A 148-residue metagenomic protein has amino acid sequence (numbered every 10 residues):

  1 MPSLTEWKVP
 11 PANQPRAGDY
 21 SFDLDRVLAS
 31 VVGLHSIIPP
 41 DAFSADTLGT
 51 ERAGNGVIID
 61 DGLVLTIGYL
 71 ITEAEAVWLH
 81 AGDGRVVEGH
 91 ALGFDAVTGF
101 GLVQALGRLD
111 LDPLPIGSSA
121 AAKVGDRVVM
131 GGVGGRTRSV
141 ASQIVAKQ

Functional and structural regions predicted by a protein language model:
M1-V57, V64-L70, A76, K123-M130: N-terminal activation segment of mature serine protease catalytic domains
P39-D41, A53, I58-S139: Conserved active-site neighborhood of the chymotrypsin/trypsin-like protease fold
A141-Q148: Short, compositionally biased
